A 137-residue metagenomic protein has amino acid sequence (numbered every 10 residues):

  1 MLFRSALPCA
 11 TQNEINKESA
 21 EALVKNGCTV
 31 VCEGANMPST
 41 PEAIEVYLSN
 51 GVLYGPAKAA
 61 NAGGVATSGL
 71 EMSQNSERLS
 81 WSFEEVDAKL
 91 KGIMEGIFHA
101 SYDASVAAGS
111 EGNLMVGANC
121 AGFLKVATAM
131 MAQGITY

Functional and structural regions predicted by a protein language model:
M1-L2: Short, small-residue-biased leader/transition segments that mark boundaries at the very start of proteins
A6-L7, C32: N-terminal Rossmann-like NAD(P) cofactor-binding module of classical short-chain dehydrogenase/reductase
A10-Q12, N36: Short glycine-/small-residue-rich Rossmann-like dinucleotide-binding loops
N13-E21, K25: Activation/maturation switch segments at domain boundaries
A22-Y137: Adenosine-phosphate binding glycine-rich loop
